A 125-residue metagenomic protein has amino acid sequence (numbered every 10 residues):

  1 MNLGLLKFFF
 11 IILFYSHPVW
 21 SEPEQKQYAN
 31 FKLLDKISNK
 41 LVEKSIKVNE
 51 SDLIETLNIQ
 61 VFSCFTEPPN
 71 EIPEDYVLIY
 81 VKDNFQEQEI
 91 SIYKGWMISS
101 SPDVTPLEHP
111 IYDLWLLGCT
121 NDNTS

Functional and structural regions predicted by a protein language model:
M1-L6: Bacterial N-terminal signal peptides that target proteins for export
F8-F10, F14: Hydrophobic helical h-region of N-terminal Sec-dependent signal peptides in bacterial secretory/periplasmic proteins
S16-P18: N-terminal signal peptide c-region/cleavage motif recognized by signal peptidases
S21-N70: N-terminal secretory signal peptides
Q27, V48, E55-L57, D75-V77 (+2 more regions): Envelope-exposed proteins and targeting segments
L41, S45-V48, S63, Q86-Q88 (+1 more regions): Post-signal/leader-peptide non-cytosolic segments of secretory proteins
F62-N84: Short, surface-exposed, low-complexity cationic segments
S99-S125: C-terminal partner/receptor-binding element of secreted or periplasmic proteins
